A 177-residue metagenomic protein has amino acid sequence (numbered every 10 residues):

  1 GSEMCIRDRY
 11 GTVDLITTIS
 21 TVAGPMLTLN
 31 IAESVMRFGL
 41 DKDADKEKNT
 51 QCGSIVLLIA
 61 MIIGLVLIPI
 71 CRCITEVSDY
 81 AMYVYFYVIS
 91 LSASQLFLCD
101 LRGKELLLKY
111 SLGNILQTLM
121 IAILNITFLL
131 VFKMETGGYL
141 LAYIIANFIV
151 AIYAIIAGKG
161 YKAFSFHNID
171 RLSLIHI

Functional and structural regions predicted by a protein language model:
G1-C5: Short, small-residue-biased leader/transition segments that mark boundaries at the very start of proteins
D8-G11, S78, L108, G137: Residues that define the loop-to-transmembrane-helix transition and helix capping in multi-pass membrane transporters
L15-I16, S20-R72: Membrane-water interface segments that mark the loop-to-transmembrane alpha-helix transition
T18-T21, V88-S92, Q117-A122, Y143-A151: Residue-level recognition of pore/gate-forming positions within transmembrane alpha-helices of multi-pass
V22, M26, M61, T75-D100 (+1 more regions): Alpha-helical transmembrane segments of multi-pass membrane proteins
R37-D41, L91-N114: Membrane-interface junctions at transmembrane-helix termini in multi-pass inner-membrane proteins
A60-I68, N114-M134, I149-A154: Alpha-helical transmembrane segments of multi-pass membrane transporters and transport-associated inner-membrane enzymes
M82, L108-G113, F132, T136-Y143 (+1 more regions): Interhelical loop/hinge segments that connect adjacent transmembrane helices in multipass membrane
